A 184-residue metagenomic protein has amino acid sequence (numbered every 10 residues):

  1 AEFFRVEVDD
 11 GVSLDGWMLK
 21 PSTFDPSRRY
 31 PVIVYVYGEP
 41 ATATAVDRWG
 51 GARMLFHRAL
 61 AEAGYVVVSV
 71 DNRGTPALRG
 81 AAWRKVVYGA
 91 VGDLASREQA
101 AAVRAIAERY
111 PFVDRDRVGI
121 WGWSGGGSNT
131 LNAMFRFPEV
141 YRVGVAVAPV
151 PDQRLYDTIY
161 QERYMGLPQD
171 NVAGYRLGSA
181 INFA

Functional and structural regions predicted by a protein language model:
A1-A184: Serine-hydrolase catalytic core recognition
